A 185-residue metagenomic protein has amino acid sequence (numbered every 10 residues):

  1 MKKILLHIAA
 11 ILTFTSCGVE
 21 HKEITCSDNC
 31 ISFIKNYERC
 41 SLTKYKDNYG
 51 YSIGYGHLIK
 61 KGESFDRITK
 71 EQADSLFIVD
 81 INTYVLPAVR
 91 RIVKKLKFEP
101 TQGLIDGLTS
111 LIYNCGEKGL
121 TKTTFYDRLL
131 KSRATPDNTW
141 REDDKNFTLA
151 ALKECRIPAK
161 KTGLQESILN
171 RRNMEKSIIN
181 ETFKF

Functional and structural regions predicted by a protein language model:
I4-F14: Sec-dependent N-terminal signal peptides
I8, G18-N48, H57, I68-N82 (+3 more regions): Long, amphipathic alpha-helical surface segments
N48-G50, G103-I105: Extracytoplasmic
G62-F65: Extracellular beta-sheet repeat scaffolds used for adhesion and glycan interaction
V85-V93: Membrane-helix exit/interface motif
K95-L104: Structural motif
L104-G116: Short N-proximal segments of mature Sec-exported proteins
